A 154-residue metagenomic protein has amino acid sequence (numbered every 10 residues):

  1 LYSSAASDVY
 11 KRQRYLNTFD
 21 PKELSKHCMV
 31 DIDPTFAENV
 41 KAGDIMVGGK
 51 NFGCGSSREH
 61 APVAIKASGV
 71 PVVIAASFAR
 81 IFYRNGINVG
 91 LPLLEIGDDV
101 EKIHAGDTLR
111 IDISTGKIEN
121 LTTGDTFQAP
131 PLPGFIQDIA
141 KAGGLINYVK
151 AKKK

Functional and structural regions predicted by a protein language model:
L1-A6: Single conserved hydrophobic/aromatic residue that forms the stacking wall/gate of nucleotide- or nucleobase-binding
S7-D8, R12-Q13, N147-K150, K154: N-terminal, positively charged, Ser/Thr/Ala/Gly-biased leader segments that form transit/presequence-like amphipathic
K11-T115, G124: Feature captures the catalytic cores and cofactor-binding loops of soluble hydro-lyases/lyases that act on carboxylate
H27, N85, F135-D138, Y148-A151: Alpha-helical scaffold segments in soluble metabolic enzymes
G53-E59, A140-K150: Conserved phosphate/anionic-ligand binding catalytic regions in large, soluble enzymes, centered on
G106-I146: C-terminal binding/interaction regions
